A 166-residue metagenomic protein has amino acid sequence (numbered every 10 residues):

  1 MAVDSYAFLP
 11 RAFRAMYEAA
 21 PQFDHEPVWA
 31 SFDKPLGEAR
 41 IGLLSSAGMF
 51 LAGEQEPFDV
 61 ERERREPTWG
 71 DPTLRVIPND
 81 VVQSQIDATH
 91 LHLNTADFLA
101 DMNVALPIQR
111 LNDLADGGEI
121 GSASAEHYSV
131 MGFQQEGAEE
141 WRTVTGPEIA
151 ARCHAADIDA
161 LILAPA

Functional and structural regions predicted by a protein language model:
M1-A166: An N-terminal assembly and electron-transfer interface module characteristic of large anaerobic redox and radical
